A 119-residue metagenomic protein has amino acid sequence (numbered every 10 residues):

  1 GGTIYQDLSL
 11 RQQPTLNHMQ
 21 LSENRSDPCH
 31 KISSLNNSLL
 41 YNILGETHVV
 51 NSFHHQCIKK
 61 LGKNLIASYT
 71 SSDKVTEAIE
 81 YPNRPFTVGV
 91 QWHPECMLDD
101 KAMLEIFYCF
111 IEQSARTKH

Functional and structural regions predicted by a protein language model:
G1-T3: Post-Walker A helix-loop "phosphate-sensing" segment adjacent to the P-loop in P-loop NTPases
S9-H119: Amide-donor transfer/coupling interface in amidating biosynthetic enzymes
